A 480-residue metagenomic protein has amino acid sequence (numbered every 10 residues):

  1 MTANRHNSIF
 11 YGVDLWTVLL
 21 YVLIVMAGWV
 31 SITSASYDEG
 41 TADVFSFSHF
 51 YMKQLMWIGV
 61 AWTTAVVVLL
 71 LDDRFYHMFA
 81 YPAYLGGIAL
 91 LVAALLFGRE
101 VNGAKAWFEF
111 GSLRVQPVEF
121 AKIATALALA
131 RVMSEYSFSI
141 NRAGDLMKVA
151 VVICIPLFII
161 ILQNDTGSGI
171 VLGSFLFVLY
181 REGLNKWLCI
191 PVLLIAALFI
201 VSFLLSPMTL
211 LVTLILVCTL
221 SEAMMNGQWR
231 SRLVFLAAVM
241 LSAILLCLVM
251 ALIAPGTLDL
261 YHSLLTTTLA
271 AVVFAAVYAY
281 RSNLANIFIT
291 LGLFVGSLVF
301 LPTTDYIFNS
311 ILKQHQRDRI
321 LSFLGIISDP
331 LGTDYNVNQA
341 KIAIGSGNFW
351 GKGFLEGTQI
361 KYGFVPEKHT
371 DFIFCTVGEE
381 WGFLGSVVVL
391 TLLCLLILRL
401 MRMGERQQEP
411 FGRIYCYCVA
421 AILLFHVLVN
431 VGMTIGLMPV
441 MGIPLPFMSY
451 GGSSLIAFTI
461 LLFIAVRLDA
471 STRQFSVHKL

Functional and structural regions predicted by a protein language model:
M1-F10: Short, Lys/Arg-rich, polar N-terminal cytosolic tail immediately upstream of the first transmembrane signal-anchor
I9-Y11, D145-L146, Y362-V365, Q407-Q408: Helix-boundary and loop/linker segments of multi-pass membrane transporters
L20-S31, G40-L331, C375-I435, I460 (+2 more regions): Hydrophobic alpha-helical transmembrane segments of multi-pass inner membrane proteins, especially in bacterial systems
Q116, R319-I373, W381-G385: TM-adjacent membrane-interface loops and short helices in multi-pass inner/ER membrane proteins
D165-I170, K352-G357, K368-T370, I435 (+3 more regions): Transmembrane helix boundary and interhelical junction motifs in multipass membrane proteins
V217-S221, G436-Q474: Transmembrane alpha-helices of multi-pass inner-membrane enzymes
S346, P410-Y417, A470-Q474: Membrane-interacting alpha-helical segments
Q474-L480: Intrinsically disordered, low-complexity segments and flexible domain linkers enriched for serine/proline and other
